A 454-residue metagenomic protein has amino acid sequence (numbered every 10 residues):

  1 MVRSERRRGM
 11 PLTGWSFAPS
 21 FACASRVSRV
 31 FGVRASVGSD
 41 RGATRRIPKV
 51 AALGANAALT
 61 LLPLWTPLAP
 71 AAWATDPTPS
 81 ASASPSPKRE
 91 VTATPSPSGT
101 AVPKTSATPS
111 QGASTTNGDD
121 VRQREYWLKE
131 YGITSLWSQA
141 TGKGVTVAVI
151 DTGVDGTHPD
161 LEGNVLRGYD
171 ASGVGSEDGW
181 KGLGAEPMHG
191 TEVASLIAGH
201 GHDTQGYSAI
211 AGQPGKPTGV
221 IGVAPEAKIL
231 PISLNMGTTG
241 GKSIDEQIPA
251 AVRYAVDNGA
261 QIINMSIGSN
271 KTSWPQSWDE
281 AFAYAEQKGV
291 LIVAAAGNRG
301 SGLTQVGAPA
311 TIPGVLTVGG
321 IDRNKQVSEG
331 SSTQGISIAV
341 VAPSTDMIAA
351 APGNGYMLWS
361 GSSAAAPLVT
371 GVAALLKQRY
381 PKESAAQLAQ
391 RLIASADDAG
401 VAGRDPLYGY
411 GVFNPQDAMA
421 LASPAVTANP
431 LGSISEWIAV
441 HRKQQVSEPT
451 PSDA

Functional and structural regions predicted by a protein language model:
V2-P77: Secretory targeting and sorting signals
R34, N56, W65-G144, P159-D160: Protease zymogen maturation seam
T108-E226: Active-site core segment of subtilase-fold serine proteases
T146-V149, S195, K228-S233, V256 (+5 more regions): Structural recognition of the beta-strand scaffold that forms the well-ordered cores of secreted hydrolase catalytic
I232-A308, G355-W359: Substrate-binding/access-modulating region of protease and related hydrolase catalytic domains
A295-P313, G319-S337, A349-S360, V401-L407: Active-site-adjacent substrate-recognition loops and nearby beta-strands within hydrolase catalytic domains
S344-V412: Hydrolase catalytic cores
P381-D453: C-terminal subdomain of the subtilisin-like protease fold in secreted/lumenal serine endopeptidases
